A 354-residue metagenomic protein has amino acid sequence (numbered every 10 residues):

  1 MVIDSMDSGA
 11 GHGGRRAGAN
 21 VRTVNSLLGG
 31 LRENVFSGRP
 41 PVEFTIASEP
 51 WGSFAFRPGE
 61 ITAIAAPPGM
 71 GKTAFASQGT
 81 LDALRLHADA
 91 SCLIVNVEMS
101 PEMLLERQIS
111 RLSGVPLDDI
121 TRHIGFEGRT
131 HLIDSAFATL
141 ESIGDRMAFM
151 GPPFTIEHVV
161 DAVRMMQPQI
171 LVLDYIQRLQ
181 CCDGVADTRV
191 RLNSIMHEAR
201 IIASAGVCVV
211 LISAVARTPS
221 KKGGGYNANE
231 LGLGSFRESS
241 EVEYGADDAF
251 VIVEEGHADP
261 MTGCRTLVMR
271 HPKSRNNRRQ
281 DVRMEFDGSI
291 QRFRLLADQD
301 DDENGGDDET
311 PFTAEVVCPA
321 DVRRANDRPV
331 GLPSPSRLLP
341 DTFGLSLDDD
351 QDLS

Functional and structural regions predicted by a protein language model:
S8, R16-R22, G114, I156 (+4 more regions): C-terminal regions of RecA-like/P-loop NTPase motor modules
G13-V115, F312, D341-S354: The Walker A/P-loop phosphate-binding site
S48-S53, D82, L86-Q167, C181 (+3 more regions): Cytosolic-facing regulatory segments adjacent to core modules
T62-I64, L93-V95, M150, V210 (+1 more regions): Hydrophobic/aromatic beta-strand patches that form the interior of the parallel beta-sheet core in alpha/beta enzyme
N96, V172, I212, G245: Generic enzyme active-site microenvironment
E98-M99, G206-V207, L211-A216, E255: A short beta-strand-to-loop transition that corresponds to the Sensor-1 phosphate-sensing loop of AAA+ P-loop ATPases
I120-F126, A148, Q180-N193, K222-G234: Flexible beta-alpha connector loops of hexameric P-loop NTPases
Q169-C208: Helical hairpin unit composed of two closely spaced alpha helices linked by a short loop
